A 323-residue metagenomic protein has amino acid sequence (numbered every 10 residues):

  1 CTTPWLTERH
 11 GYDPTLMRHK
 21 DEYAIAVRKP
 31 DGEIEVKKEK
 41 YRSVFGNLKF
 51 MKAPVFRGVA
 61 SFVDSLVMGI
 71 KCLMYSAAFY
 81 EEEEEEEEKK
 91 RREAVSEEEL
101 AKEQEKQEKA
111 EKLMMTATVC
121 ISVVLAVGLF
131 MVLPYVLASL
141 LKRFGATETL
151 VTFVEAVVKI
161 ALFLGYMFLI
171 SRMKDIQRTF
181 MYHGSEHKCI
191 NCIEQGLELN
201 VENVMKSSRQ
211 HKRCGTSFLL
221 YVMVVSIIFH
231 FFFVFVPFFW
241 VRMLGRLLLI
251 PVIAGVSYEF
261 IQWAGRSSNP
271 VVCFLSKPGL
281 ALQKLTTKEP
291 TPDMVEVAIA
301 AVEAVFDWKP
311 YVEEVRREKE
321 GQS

Functional and structural regions predicted by a protein language model:
C1-A94: Divalent-cation
C1-G11, F45-K52, E99-M115, V201-S207: Cytosolic juxtamembrane amphipathic/interface segments immediately preceding and feeding into a transmembrane helix
T3-T7, G11, M17, E88-E93 (+5 more regions): Polar-ligand-bearing catalytic/cofactor-coordination segments of membrane-embedded or membrane-tethered inner-membrane
M17-Y23, T118-V127, F180: Alpha-helical transmembrane segments of integral membrane proteins, especially early/N-terminal helices
F50-Y75, E155-F180, I250-R266: Hydrophobic alpha-helical membrane-embedded segments
V55, V59, K109, L113 (+8 more regions): Structural motif marking the loop-to-transmembrane transition
Y75-F79, S122-T147, V222-L247, P251-A254 (+1 more regions): Juxtamembrane "helix exit" motif at the C-terminal ends of alpha-helical transmembrane segments in multi-pass membrane
E86-R143, T147-M173: Hydrophobic alpha-helical segments characteristic of transmembrane helices in integral membrane transporters
